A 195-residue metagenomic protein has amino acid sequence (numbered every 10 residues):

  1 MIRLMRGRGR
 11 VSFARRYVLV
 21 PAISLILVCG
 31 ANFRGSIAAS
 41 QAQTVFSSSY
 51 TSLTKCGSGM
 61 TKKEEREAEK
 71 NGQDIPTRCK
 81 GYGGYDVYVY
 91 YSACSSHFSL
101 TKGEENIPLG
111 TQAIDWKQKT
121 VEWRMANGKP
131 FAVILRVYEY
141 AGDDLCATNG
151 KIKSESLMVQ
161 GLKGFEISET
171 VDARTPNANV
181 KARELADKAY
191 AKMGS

Functional and structural regions predicted by a protein language model:
I2-G7, F13, G30-P108: Charge-rich, low-complexity N-terminal segments
R10, Y17-L19, K181: Short, contiguous, pocket-lining structural segments that sit at or immediately flank catalytic/ligand-binding sites
Y17-G30: Bacterial N-terminal signal peptides
R66-A68, T111-I114, N149: A short linear-motif detector with a strong N-terminal bias
V89-Y138: Mid-chain, structured segments of secreted extracytoplasmic proteins
R124-S195: A short, solvent-exposed beta-edge/loop patch
